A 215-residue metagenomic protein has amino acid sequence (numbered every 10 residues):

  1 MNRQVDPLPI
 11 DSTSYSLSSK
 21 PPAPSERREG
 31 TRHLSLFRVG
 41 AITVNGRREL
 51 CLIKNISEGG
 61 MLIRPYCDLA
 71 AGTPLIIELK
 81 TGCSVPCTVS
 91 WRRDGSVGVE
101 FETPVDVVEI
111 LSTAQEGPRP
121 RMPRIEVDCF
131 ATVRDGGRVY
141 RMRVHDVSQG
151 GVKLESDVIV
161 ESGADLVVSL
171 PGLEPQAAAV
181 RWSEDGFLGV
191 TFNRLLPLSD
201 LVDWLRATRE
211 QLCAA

Functional and structural regions predicted by a protein language model:
M1-A215: Structured alpha-helical
